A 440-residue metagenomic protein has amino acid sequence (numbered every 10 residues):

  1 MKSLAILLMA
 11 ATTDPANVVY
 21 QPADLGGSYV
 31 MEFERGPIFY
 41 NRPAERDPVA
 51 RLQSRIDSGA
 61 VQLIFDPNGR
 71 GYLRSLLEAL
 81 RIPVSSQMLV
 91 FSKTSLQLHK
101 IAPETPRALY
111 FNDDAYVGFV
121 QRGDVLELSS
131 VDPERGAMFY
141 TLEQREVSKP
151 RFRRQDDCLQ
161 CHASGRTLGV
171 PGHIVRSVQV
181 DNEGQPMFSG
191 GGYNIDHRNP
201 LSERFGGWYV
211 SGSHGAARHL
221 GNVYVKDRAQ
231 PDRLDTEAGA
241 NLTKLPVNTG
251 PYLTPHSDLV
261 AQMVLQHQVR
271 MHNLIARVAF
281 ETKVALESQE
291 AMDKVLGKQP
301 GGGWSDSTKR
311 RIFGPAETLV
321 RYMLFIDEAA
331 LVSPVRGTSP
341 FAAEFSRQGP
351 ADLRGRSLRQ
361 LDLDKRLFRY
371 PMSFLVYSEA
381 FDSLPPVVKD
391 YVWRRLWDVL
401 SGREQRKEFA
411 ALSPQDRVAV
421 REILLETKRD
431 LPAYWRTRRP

Functional and structural regions predicted by a protein language model:
M1-S54, R403-A411, E426-P440: Low-complexity, Gly/Pro
K2-D14, S85-V90, A102-Q144: Post-cleavage N-terminal segment of exported redox proteins
V18-R122: N-terminal alpha-helical interaction blocks
P37-E45, R356-L363, V387: Short, functional N-terminal and low-complexity linear motifs
D66-R70, T105-L109, G118-F119, R154-C158 (+4 more regions): A short linear-motif detector with a strong N-terminal bias
G118-G302, K309, F313-L324, L367-P440: Sequence context surrounding c-type heme c attachment/ligation sites in exported
I326-E328, G337-D364, A380-F381: Acidic, glycine-enriched catalytic cores built around paired aspartates
